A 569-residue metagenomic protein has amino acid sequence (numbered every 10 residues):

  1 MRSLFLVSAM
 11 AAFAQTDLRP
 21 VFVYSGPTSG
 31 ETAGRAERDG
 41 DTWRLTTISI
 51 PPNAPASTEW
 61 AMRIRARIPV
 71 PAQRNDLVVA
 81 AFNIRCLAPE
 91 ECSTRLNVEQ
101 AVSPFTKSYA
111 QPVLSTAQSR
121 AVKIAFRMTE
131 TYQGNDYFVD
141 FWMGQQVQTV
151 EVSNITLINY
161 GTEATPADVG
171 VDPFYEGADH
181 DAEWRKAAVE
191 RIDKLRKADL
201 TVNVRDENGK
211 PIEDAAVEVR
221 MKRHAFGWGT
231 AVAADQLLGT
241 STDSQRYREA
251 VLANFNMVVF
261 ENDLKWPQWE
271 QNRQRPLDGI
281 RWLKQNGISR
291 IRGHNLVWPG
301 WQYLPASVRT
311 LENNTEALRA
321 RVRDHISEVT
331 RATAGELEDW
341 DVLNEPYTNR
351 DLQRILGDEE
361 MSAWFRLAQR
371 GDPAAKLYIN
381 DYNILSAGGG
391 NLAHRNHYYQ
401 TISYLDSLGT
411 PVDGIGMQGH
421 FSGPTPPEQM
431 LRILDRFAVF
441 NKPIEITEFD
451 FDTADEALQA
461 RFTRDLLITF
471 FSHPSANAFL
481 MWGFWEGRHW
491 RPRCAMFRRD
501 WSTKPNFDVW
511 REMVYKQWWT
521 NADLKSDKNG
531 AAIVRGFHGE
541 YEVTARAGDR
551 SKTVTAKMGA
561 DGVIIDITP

Functional and structural regions predicted by a protein language model:
M1-V7: Sec-dependent signal peptide recognition, specifically the positively charged N-region followed immediately by
A11-A225, G229, S244-E249, D372-P373: Extracellular and organelle-lumenal recognition/adhesion modules and their flexible linkers in secreted
P166-H180, A187, S307-L311, L318 (+6 more regions): Aromatic-rich peripheral "rim/lid" segments of glycoside hydrolase catalytic domains that contact and position glycan
P211-I212, D235-Q245, K265-W269, A320: Short, solvent-exposed loop/turn elements at domain surfaces
W228-V232, F255-F260, I291-N295, E338-V342 (+4 more regions): Hydrophobic faces of well-ordered beta-strands that scaffold small-molecule active sites in alpha/beta enzyme cores
A234-E249, D351-E456: Noncatalytic carbohydrate-binding groove/subsite architecture in carbohydrate-active enzymes
T242-N254, I533-E540: Short Pro-Gly-centered beta-turn/loop motif in secreted/extracellular proteins
M257-Q271, P276-L385: Substrate-binding cleft and catalytic face of glycoside hydrolase catalytic domains, especially the flexible beta-alpha
